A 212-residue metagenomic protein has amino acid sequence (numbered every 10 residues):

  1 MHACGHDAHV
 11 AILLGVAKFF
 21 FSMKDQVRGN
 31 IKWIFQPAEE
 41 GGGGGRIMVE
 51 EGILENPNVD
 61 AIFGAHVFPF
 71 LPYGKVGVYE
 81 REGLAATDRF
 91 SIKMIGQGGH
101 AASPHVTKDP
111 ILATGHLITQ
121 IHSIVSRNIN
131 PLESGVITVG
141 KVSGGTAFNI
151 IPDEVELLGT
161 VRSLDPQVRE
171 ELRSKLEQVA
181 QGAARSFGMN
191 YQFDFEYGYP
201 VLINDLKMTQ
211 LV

Functional and structural regions predicted by a protein language model:
M1, D7-A8, D25-P152: Histidine/acidic-residue-rich, glycine-tolerant segments that coordinate divalent metal ions
A3-C4, G98-H105, T160-L164, E196-Y199: Short coil/turn segments at secondary-structure junctions
V10-A17: DPxDG-like acidic metal-binding loop motif
I12, G44-G45, V106, L172 (+2 more regions): Residues at alpha-helix caps and immediate loop-helix transition turns in enzyme cores, especially N- and C-cap
A17, G45, Q181: Short glycine-/small-residue-rich flexible loop motifs, especially phosphate/cofactor-binding loops
F20: Cytochrome P450 heme-binding "Cys pocket" and the immediately downstream C-terminal segment
L112-V212: Metal-dependent amide/peptide-bond hydrolase catalytic core, centered on the "pita-bread" metallohydrolase fold
